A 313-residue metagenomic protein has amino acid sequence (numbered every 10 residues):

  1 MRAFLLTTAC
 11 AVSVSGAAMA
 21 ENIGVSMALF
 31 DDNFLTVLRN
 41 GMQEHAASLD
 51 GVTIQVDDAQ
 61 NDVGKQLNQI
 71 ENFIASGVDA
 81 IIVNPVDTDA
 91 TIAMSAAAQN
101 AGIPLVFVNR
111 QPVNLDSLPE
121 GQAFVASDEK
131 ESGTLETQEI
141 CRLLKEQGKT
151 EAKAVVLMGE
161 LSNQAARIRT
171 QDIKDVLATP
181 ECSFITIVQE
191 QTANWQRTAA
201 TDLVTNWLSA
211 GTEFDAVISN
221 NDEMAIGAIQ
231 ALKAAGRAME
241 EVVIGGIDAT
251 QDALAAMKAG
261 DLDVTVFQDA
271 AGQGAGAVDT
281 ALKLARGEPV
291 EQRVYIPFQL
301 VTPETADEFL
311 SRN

Functional and structural regions predicted by a protein language model:
M1-T7: Bacterial Sec-dependent N-terminal signal peptides
A3, A18-N313: A residue-level marker of the well-folded mature domains of exported/periplasmic proteins
T7-S15: Bacterial N-terminal signal peptides
